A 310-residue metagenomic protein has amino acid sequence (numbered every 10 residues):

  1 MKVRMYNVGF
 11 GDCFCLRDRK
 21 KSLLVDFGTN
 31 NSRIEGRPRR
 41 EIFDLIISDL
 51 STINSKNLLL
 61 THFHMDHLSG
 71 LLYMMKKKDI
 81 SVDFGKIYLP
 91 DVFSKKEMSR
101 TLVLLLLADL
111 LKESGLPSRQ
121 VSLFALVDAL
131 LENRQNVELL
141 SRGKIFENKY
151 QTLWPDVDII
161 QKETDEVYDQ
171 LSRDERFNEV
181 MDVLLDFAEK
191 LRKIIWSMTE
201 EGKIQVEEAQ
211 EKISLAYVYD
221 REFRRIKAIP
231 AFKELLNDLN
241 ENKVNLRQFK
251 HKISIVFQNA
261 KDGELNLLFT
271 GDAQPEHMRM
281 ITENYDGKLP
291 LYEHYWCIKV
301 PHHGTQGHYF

Functional and structural regions predicted by a protein language model:
M1-I53, F249-E276: Conserved beta-strand hairpin/beta-sheet module of binuclear metal-dependent hydrolase folds, prominently
F10, N31-R33, F63-S69, S94-E97 (+3 more regions): Active-site environment of divalent metal-dependent phosphoester hydrolases
D26, G70-L71, S99-T101, E163-T164 (+1 more regions): Short, solvent-exposed loop/turn and secondary-structure capping segments
F27-T29, D91-V92, P155, G271-D272 (+1 more regions): Structural motif
G36-I47, L71-M74, L106-L130, R279-D286: Well-ordered, non-membrane alpha-helical segments in soluble/globular domains
G36-L89, G287-T305: Active-site metal-binding motif and surrounding structural segment of the metallo-beta-lactamase
K77-N266: Flexible, acidic/histidine-containing loops and adjacent segments that form or flank the divalent-metal
N266-F310: Extended hydrophobic/aromatic segments used for targeting, binding, or gating
